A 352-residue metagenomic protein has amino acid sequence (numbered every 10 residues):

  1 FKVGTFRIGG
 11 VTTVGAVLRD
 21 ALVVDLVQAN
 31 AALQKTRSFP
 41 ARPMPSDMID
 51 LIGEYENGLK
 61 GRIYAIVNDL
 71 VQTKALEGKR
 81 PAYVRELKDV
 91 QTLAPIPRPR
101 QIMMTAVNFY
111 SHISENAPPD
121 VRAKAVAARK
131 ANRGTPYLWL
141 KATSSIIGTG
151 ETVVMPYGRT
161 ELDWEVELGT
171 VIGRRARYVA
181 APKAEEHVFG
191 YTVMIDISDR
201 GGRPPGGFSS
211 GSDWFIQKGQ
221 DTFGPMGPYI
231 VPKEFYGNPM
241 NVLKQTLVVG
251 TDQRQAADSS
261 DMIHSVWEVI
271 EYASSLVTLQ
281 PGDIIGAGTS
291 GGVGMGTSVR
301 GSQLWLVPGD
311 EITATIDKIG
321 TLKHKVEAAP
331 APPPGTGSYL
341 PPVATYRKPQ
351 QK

Functional and structural regions predicted by a protein language model:
F1-N132, P136, E311, T315 (+2 more regions): N-terminal non-catalytic cap/leader segment that marks the start of a structured domain
G4, Q91-A94, V126-R129, V153-L162 (+4 more regions): A generic local secondary-structure boundary/capping motif
G9-T12, H112, R200-K352: Catalytic-pocket segment enriched in acidic/His residues
V11-T12, R98-R100, R133-P136, A142 (+5 more regions): Short coil/turn connectors at secondary-structure junctions
N108, K141-G202: Non-heme Fe(II) oxygenase catalytic core, chiefly the N-lobe of the double-stranded beta-helix
P119, Y137-P156, A176-R177, T222-V231 (+2 more regions): Short catalytic-site patches enriched in acidic/histidine residues that coordinate or position cofactors/metals
K130-G134, L138-K141, A184-S210, D221 (+1 more regions): Flexible glycine-rich active-site/ligand-binding loops centered on an Asp-His dyad
